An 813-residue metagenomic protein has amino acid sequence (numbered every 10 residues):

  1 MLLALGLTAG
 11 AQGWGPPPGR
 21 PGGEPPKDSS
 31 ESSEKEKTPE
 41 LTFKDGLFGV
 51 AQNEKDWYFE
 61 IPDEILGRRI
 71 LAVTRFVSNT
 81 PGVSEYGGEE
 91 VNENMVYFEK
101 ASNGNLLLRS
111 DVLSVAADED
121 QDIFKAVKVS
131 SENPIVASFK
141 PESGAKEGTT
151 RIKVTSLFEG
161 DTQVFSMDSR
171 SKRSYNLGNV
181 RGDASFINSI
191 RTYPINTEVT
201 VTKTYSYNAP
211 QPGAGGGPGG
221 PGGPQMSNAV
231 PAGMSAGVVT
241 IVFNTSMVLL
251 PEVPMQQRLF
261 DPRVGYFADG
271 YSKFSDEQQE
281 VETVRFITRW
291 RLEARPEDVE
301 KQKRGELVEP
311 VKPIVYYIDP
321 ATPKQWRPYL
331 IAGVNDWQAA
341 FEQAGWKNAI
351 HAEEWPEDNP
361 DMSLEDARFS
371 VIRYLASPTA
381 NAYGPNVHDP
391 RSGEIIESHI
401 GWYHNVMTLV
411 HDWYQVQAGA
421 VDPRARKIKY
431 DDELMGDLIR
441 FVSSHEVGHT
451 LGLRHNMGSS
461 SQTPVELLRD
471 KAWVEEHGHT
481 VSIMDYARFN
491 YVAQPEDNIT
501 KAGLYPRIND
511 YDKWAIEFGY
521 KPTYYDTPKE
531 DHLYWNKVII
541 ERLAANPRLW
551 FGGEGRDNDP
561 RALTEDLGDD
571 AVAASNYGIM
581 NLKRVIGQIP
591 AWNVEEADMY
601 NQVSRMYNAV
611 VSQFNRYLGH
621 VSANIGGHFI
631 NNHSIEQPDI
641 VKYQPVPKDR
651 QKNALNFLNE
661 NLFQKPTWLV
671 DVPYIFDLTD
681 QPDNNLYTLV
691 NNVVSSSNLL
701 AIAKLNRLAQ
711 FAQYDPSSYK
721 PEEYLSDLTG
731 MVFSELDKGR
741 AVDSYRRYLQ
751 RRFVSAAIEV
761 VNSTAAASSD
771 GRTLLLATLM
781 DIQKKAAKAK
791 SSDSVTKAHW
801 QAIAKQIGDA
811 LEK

Functional and structural regions predicted by a protein language model:
M1-T8: Bacterial N-terminal signal peptides
A9-G13: Boundary at the C-terminal end of the N-terminal hydrophobic targeting segment
W14-W57, I61-T322, A340, A344 (+8 more regions): Auxiliary tRNA-acceptor-end handling modules of aminoacyl-tRNA synthetases
P18-K27, E354-L375, D437-Q494: The catalytic-center signature of Zn2+-dependent metalloproteases
W326, L330-G333, M435, I439 (+2 more regions): Stable alpha-helical elements in mature extracytoplasmic
N335-W346, G448-H449, L453, F489 (+1 more regions): Sec-exported extracytoplasmic/periplasmic mature domains
Y383, H388, E394-W402, S443-L451 (+3 more regions): Extended catalytic-interface subdomain
S460-K813: Conserved catalytic/binding loops enriched for acidic/polar residues
